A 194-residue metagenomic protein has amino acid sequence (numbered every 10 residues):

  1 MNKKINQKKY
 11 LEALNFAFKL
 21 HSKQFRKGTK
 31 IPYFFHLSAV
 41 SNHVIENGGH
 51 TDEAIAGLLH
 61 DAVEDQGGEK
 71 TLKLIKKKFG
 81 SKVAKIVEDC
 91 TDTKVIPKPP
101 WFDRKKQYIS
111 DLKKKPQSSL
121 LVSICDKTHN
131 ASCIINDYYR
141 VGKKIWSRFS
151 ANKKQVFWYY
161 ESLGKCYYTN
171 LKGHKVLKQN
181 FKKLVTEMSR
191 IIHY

Functional and structural regions predicted by a protein language model:
M1-Y194: Active-site helical microenvironments for divalent-metal-assisted chemistry
